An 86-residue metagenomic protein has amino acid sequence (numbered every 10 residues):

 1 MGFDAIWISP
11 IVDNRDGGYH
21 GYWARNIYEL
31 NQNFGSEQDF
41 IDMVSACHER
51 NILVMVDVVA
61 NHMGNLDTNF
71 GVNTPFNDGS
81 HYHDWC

Functional and structural regions predicted by a protein language model:
M1-C86: Substrate-binding/active-site clefts of carbohydrate-active enzymes
